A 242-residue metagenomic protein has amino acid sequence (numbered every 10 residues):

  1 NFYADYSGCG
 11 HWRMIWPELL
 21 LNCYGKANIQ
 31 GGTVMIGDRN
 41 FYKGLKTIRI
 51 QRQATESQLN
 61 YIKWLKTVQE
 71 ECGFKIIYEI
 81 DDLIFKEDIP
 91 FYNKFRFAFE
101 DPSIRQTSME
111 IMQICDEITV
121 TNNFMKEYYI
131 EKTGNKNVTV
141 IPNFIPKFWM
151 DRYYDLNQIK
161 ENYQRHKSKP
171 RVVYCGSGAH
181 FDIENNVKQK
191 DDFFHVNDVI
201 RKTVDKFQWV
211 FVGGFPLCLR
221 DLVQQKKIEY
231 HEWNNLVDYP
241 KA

Functional and structural regions predicted by a protein language model:
N1-T55: N-terminal pre-catalytic "stem/leader" segment of glycosyltransferase-like enzymes
D5, Y78-R105, F148-Y153, H166-S168 (+1 more regions): Acceptor-binding helix/loop patch of EC 2.4 sugar-transfer enzymes, predominantly nucleotide-sugar-dependent
D5-L20, F144-V237: Conserved catalytic-core segment of nucleotide-activated headgroup transferases in glycan assembly
V34-I36, N122-K126, V212-L219: Short, polar loop motifs at secondary-structure junctions
Q51-E70, E79-I80, F85-E87, V187-Q189: An aromatic- and histidine-rich active-site surface loop
T67, E71, F97-I118: Membrane-proximal helix-turn-helix segments that form the acceptor-binding/catalytic region of lipid-linked
Q113, N235-A242: Short acidic alpha-helix that forms the nucleotide-activated donor recognition element in Leloir-type transferases
F124, I141-F144: Carbohydrate-associated surface elements
